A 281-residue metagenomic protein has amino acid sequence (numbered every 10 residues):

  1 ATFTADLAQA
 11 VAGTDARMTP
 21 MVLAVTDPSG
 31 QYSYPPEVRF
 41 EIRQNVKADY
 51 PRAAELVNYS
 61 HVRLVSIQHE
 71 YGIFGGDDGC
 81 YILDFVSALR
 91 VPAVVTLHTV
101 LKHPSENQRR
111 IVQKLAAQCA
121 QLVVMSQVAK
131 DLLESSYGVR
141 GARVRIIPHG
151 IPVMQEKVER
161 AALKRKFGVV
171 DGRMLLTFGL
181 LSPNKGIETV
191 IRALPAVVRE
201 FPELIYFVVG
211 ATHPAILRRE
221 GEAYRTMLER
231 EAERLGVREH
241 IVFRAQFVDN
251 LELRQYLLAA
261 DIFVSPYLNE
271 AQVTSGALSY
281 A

Functional and structural regions predicted by a protein language model:
A1-P28, Y34, S60, Q121: N-terminal subdomain of nucleotide-sugar transferases
T4-L7, L175, V190-I191, Y206 (+1 more regions): A structural motif in glycosyltransferase catalytic domains
S87, L101-A120: A conserved, positively charged/aromatic
A120, H240-Q246, Q255-Q272: Acidic donor-binding loop of glycosyltransferase active sites
V128, G150, T212: Carbohydrate-associated surface elements
E156-V169, M174: A short helix/loop element that forms part of the nucleotide-sugar donor recognition site in Leloir-type
V169-K185, I191-L194, F207-V209: Conserved donor-binding/catalytic core segment of Leloir-type glycosyltransferases
R219-F247, L251: Nucleotide-activated donor-binding/catalytic signature segment of Leloir-type glycosyltransferases, i.e., the conserved
